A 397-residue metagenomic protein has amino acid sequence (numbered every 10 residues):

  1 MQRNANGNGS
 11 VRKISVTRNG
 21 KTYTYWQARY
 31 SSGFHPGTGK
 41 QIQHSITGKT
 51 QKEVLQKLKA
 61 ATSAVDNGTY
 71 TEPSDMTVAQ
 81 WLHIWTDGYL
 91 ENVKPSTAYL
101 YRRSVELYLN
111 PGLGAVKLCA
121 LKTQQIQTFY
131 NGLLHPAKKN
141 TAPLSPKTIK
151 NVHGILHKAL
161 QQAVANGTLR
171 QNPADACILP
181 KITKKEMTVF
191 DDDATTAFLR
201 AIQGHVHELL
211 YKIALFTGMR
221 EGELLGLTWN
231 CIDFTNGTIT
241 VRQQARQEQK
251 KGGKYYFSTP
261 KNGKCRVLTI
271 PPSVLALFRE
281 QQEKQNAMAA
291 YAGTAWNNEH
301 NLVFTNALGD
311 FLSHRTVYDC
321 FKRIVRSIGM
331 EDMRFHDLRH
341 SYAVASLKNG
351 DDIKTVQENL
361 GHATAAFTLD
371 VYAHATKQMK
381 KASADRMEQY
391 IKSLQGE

Functional and structural regions predicted by a protein language model:
M1-M76, Q80-D87, Y99-R103, L107 (+9 more regions): Basic/aromatic DNA-contact patch characteristic of tyrosine site-specific recombinases
N4, A137, A142, A197-R200 (+6 more regions): Short, basic (Lys/Arg/His-rich) helix/loop patches that form interaction surfaces in the mid-to-C-terminal regions
R18-Y23, T71-D75, T86-T168, K184 (+2 more regions): N-terminal core-binding DNA-recognition domain of tyrosine site-specific recombinases/integrases
H44, Q51, T238-T240, S258-E280 (+1 more regions): C-terminal catalytic core of Y-nucleophile DNA break-rejoin enzymes
A142-P146, K150-V152, A165, L169-W229 (+5 more regions): Basic, Lys/Arg- and aromatic-enriched nucleic-acid-binding interface segment
K181, V189, Q244-A245, L275 (+1 more regions): Catalytic-site neighborhood detector that most strongly recognizes the C-terminal catalytic loop/helix of tyrosine
D193, A197-Q203, Q249-Y256, N349 (+2 more regions): DNA/chromatin major-groove-contacting recognition/catalytic segments
N236, Q247-C265, P272-V274, E280 (+3 more regions): C-terminal secondary-structure termini that scaffold catalytic or DNA-interacting sites
